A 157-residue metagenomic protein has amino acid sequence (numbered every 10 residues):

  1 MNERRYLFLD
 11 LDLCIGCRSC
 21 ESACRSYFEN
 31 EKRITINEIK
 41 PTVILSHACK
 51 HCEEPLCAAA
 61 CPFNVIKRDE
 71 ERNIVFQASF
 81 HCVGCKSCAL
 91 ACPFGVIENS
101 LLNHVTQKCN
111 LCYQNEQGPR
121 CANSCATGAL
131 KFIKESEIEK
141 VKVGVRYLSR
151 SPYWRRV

Functional and structural regions predicted by a protein language model:
M1-C14, C20-I39, I44: N-terminal cysteine/histidine-rich coordination modules
M1-R4, K32-R33, K40-A58, F80-V157: Flanking helices and flexible, charged tails adjoining ferredoxin-like Fe-S electron-transfer domains in multi-subunit
D10, D69, A78, S100-L101: Acidic/polar residues at beta-strand termini and the immediately following turn/coil
I15-G16, V83: Glycine-/small-residue-rich active-site loops that bind phosphorylated ligands and cofactors
S19, K67, E98: Short, flexible micro-motifs
V65-H81, K86: Glycine-rich active-site/cofactor-binding loop and its immediate structural neighborhood
